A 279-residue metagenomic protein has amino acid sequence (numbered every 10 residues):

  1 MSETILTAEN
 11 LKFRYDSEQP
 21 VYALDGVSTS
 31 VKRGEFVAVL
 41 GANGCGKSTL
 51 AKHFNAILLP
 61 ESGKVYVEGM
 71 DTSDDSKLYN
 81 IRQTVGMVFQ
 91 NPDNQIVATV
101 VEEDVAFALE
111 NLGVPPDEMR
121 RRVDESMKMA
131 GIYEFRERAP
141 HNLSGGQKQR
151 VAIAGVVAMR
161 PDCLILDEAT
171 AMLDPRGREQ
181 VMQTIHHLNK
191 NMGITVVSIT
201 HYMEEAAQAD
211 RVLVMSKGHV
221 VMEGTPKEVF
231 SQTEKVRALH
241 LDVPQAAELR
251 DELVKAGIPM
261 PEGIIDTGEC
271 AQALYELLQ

Functional and structural regions predicted by a protein language model:
L40-A42: The feature captures the beta-strand-to-loop junction immediately N-terminal to the Walker
N55: Helix-to-loop junction immediately C-terminal to a conserved catalytic motif
G63-S73, I81: Conserved ABC transporter NBD signature motif
D117-F135: Conserved ABC ATPase "signature" region
A139-L143, Q147: Conserved ABC ATPase signature
L164-D167: Catalytic Walker B motif of ABC-type/P-loop ATPase nucleotide-binding domains
